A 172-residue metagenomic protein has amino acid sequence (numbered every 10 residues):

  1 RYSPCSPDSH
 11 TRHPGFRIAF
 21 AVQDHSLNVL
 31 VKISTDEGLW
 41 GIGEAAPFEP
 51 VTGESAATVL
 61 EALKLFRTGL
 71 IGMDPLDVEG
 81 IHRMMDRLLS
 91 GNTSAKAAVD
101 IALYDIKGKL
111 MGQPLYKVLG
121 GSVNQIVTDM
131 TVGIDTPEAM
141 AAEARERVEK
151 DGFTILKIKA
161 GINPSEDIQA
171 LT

Functional and structural regions predicted by a protein language model:
R1, A97, Q169-T172: Short, intrinsically disordered, charge-balanced linker/junction segments flanking boundaries in proteins
R1-E37, I42-V51: Structured beta-strand/loop patches that form or line metal/cofactor-binding pockets in enzymes
R17, L63, R67, H82 (+2 more regions): A generic alpha-helix structural signal
D24-S26, S94, G121: Short coil/turn motifs at beta-sheet boundaries
K32, K96, K157-K159: A general lysine-centric signal
S34-L110: Metal- or metallocofactor-binding catalytic centers and their adjacent structured scaffolds across diverse enzyme
K117-T172: Metal-dependent enolase-superfamily TIM-barrel catalytic cores that perform enediolate-based chemistry
